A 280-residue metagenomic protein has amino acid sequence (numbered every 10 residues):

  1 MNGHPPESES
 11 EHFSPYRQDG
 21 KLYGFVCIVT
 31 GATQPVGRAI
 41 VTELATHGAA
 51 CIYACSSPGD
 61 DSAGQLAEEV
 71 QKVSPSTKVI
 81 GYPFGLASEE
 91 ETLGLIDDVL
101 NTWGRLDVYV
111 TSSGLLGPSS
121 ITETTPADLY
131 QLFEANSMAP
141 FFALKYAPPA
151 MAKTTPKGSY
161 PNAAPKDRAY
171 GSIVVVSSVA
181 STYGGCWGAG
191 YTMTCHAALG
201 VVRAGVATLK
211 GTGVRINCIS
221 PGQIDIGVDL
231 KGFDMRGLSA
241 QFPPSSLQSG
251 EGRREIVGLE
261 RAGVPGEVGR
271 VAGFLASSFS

Functional and structural regions predicted by a protein language model:
V26, T33-Q34: Conserved glycine-rich cofactor-binding loop
A49-Q65: Conserved glycine-rich Rossmann-like NAD(P)H-binding loop of the short-chain dehydrogenase/reductase
S112-G117: Conserved NAD(P)H cofactor-binding loop of Rossmann-fold oxidoreductase domains
S120-I121, D128-F133, L238, R253: Substrate-binding pocket helix/loop in short-chain dehydrogenase/reductase
A152, P156-A197, V202-R203, A207-G211 (+1 more regions): Catalytic loop of short-chain dehydrogenase/reductase
G211, G222-I256: A glycine/serine/threonine-rich, flexible loop-to-helix segment that serves as the NAD(P) cofactor-binding "lid"
R261-S280: C-terminal substrate-recognition "lid" of short-chain dehydrogenase/reductases
